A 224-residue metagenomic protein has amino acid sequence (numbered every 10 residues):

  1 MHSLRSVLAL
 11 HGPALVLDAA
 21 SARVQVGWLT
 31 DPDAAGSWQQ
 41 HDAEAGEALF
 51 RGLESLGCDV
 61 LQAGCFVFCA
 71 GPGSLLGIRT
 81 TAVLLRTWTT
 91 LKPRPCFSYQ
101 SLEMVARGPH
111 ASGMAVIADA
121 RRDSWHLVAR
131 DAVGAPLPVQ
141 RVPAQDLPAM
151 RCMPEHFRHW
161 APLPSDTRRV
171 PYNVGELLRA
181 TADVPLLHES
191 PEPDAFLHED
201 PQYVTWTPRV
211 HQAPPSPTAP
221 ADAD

Functional and structural regions predicted by a protein language model:
M1-P32, D42-A48, C58, F97-D224: Oxyanion-binding and handling regions
S37-H41, C69-L75, T167: A short glycine/serine-rich beta->alpha loop
E47-E54, A82-R86: N-terminal, well-ordered alpha-helical segments
G52-C65, P148: Phosphate/pyrophosphate-binding loops at sites that engage ATP/ADP/AMP, CoA/4′-phosphopantetheine, polyphosphate
C65-P95: DPxDG-like acidic metal-binding loop motif
